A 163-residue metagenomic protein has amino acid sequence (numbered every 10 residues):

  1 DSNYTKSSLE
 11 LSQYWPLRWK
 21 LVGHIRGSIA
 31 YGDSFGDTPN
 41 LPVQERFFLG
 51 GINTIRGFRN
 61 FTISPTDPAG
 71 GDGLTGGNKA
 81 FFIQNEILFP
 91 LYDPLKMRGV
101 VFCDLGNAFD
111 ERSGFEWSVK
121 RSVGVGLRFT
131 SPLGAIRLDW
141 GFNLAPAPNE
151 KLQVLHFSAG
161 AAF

Functional and structural regions predicted by a protein language model:
D1-M97, V101-C103, F109-E111, N149 (+1 more regions): C-terminal outer-membrane beta-barrel translocator/porin domains of Gram-negative envelope proteins and their
M97-F102, A135-G141: Conserved active-site loop/cleft motifs that coordinate metal ions or position small ligands
G114: Short glycine-enriched, charge-decorated loop/helix-capping segments at active-site entrances that position
W117-V125, F129-S131: Strand-loop-strand
L127-P132, I136, L152-F163: Outer-membrane beta-barrel "beta-signal"
F142-P146: A short, acidic, flexible beta-alpha connecting loop/helix-capping segment that sits on the rim of active
